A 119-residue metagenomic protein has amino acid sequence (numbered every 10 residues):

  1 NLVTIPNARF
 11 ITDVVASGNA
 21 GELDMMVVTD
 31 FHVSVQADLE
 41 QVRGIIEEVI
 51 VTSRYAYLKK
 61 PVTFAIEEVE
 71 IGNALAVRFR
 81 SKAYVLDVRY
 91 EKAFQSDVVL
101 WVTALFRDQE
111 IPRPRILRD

Functional and structural regions predicted by a protein language model:
N1-L58: Soluble accessory domains appended to multi-pass membrane transport proteins
V33, A37, E47, A56-D119: Solvent-exposed, non-transmembrane regulatory segments of membrane-associated proteins
